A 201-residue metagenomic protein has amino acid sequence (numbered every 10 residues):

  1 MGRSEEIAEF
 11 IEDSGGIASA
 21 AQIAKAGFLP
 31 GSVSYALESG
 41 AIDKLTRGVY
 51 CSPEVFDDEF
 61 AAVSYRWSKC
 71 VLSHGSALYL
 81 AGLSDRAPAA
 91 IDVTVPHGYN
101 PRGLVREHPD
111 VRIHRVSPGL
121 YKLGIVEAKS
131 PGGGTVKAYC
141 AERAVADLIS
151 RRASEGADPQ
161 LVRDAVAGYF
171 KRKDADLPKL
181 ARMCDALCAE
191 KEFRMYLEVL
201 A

Functional and structural regions predicted by a protein language model:
S4-E6, F10-Q22, S32, L45 (+1 more regions): Nucleic-acid-binding surface
K25-A26: Residues within the alpha-helical elements of helix-turn-helix
V33-G40: Basic amphipathic alpha-helical segments that dock to polyanions
